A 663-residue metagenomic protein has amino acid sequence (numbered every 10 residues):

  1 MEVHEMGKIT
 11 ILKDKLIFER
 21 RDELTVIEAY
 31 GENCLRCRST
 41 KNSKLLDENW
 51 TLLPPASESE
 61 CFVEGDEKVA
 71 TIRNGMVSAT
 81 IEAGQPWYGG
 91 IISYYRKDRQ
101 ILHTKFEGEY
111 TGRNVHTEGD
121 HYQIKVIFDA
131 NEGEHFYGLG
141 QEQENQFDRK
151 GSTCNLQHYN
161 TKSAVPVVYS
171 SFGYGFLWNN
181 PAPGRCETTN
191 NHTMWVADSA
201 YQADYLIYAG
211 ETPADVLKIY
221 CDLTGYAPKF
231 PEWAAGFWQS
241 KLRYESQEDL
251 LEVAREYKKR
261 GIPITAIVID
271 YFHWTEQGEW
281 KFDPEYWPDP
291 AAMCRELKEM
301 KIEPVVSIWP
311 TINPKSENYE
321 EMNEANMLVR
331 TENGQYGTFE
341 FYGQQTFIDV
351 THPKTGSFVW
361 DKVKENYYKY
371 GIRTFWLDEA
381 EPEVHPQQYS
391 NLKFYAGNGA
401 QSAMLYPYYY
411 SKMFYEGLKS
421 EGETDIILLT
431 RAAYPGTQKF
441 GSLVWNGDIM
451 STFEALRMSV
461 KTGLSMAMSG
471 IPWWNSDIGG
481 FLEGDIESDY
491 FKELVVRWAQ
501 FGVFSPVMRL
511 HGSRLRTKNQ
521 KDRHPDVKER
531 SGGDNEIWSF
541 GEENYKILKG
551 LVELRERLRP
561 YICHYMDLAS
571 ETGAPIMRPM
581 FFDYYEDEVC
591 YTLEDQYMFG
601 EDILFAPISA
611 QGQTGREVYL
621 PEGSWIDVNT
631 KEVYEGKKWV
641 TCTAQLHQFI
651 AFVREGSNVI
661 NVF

Functional and structural regions predicted by a protein language model:
E2-I9, K13, E28-A70, N114: A low-complexity, Ser/Thr/Gly/Pro-enriched, surface-exposed linker/loop concept that marks segments flanking
K15, C34, S78, P166-V167 (+21 more regions): Beta-sheet entry/capping signal
F18-R20, C61-P231, K241-L242, Q247 (+3 more regions): Catalytic and substrate-binding clefts that recognize carbohydrates or anionic sugar/phosphate headgroups
D204-A209, A234-Q247, W274-P288, E340-W360 (+4 more regions): The substrate-binding groove and active-site-proximal loops of carbohydrate-active enzymes, especially glycoside
A227-F230, K258-A266, P288-V305, R330 (+10 more regions): Secondary-structure transition/capping motifs at alpha-helix termini and the adjoining loop/turn into the next element
P228-L392, Q438: Aromatic-lined carbohydrate-binding/catalytic grooves of carbohydrate-active enzymes
Y286-E296, I302, E321-Y342, Y395-S411 (+2 more regions): Acidic, His- and aromatic-enriched active-site or binding-groove loops in soluble protein domains that engage sugars
Y415-I426, A433-W445, M466-S476, F481-F663: Catalytic core of carbohydrate-active enzymes
